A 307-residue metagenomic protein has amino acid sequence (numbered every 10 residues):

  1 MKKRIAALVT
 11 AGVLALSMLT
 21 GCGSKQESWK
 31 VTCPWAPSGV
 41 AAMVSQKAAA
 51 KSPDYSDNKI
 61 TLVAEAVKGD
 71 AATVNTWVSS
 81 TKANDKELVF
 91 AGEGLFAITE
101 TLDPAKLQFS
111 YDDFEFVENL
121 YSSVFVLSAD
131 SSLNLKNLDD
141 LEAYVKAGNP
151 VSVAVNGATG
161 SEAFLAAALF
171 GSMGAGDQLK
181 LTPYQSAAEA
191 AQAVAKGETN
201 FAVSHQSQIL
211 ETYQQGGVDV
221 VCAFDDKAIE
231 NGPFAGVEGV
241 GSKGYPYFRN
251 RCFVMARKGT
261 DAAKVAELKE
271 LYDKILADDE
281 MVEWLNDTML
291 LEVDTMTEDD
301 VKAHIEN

Functional and structural regions predicted by a protein language model:
M1-K30: Short, low-complexity disordered leader/linker segments with a strong preference for bacterial N-terminal type II
E27-V31, A49-T61, T76-K86, T101-E189 (+2 more regions): Hinge/capping helix and adjacent helix->loop/strand transition within the periplasmic-binding protein
N58-I60, S79-E93, N149-V151, A195-S204 (+1 more regions): Alpha-to-beta junction loops
E65-V67: Extended, low-complexity alpha-biased scaffolding regions
A71-W77, I98, A190-A191, I209: Short, hydrophobic alpha-helical packing/hinge segments within bilobed ligand-binding/sensory domains
V89-L95, E100-T101, S186-A187, V203-I209 (+3 more regions): Beta->alpha turn/N-cap motifs
A154-V237: Ligand-binding pocket segment of bilobal, Venus flytrap-like solute-binding proteins
T297-N307: Extracellular/periplasmic bilobal clamshell ligand-binding domains
